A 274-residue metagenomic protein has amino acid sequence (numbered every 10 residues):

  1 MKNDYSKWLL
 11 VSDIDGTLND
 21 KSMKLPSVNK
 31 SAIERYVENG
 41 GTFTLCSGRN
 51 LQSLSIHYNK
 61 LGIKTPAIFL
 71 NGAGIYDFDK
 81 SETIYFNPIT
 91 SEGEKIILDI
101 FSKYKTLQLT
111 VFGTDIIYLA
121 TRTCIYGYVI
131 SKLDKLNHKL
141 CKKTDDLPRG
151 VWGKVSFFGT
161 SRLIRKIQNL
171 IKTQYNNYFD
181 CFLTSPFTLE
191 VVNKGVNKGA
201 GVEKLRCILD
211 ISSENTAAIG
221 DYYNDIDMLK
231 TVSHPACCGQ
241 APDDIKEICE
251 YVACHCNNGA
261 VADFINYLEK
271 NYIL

Functional and structural regions predicted by a protein language model:
K2-D4, W8-D13, T17-N39: N-terminal glycine-/serine-/threonine-rich phosphate-binding loop
K2-L9, L25-P26, E190-L274: Mg2+-dependent phosphoryl-transfer enzymes with acidic/Ser/Thr/Gly-rich catalytic loops
I14, R49, D221-Y222: Active-site metal-binding loops of divalent metal-dependent hydrolases
K24-Y126: Active-site phosphate-binding/coordination module
N29, L54-Y58, I167, I171 (+3 more regions): Hydrophobic packing residues within well-ordered alpha-helices of enzyme cores
R35, D99-I100, L170-T173, D244 (+1 more regions): Alpha-helical scaffold elements within enzyme catalytic domains, especially in hydrolases
L61-I63, N71, D79, Y175-N177 (+2 more regions): Short, structured coil segments at secondary-structure junctions
Y104-I219, Y223-M228, Q240: Conserved acidic, metal-coordinating active-site core of Asp-based, Mg2+-dependent phosphoryl-transfer enzymes
